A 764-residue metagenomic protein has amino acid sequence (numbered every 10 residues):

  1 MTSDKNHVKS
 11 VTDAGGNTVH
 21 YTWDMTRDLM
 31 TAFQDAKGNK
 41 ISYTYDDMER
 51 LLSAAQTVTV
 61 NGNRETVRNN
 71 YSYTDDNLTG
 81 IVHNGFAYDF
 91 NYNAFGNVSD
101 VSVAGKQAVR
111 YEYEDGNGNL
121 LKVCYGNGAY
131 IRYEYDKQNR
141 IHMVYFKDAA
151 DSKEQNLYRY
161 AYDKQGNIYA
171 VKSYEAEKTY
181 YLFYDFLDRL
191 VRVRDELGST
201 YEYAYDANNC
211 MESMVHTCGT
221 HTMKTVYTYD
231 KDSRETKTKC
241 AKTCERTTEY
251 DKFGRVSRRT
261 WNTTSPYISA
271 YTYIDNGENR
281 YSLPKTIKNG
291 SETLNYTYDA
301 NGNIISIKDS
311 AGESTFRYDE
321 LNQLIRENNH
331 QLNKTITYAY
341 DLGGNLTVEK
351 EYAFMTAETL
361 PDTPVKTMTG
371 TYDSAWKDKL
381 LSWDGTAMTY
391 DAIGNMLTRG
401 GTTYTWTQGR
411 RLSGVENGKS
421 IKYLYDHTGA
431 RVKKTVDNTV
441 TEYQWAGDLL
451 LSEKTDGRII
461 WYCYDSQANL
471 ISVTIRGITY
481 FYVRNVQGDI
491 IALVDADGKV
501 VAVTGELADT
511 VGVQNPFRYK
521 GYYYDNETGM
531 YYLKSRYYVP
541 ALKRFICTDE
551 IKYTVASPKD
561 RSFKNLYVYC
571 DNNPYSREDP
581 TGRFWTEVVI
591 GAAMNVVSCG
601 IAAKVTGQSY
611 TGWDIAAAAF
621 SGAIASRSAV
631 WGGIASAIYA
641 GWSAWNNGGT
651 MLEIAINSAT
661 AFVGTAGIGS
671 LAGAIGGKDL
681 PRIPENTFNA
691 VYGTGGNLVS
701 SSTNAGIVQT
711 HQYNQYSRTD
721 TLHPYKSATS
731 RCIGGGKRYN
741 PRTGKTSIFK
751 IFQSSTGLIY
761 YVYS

Functional and structural regions predicted by a protein language model:
M1, Y273, T369-Y372, I475-K534 (+3 more regions): A motif-centric feature for acidic-aromatic and gly/ser/thr-rich catalytic loops and repeats
M1-D13, N17-D35, N39-V103, Q107-Y125 (+20 more regions): Beta-strand elements of repeat-based all-beta scaffolds
Q56, T66, H216, V473 (+3 more regions): Short linear proline/tyrosine/threonine-rich motifs used for host-factor recruitment and membrane trafficking/assembly
E320, Q408, V486, V539-A541: A cytosolic small-molecule/anion-sensing beta-strand core signal
R431-K434, A492-L493, E506-A508, V539-I546 (+2 more regions): Short, low-complexity export/processing leader segments characterized by acidic and small residues
D549: Gly/Thr-rich phosphate-binding loop signature of adenosyl cofactor/nucleotide-binding cores
F584-V588, A593-R731, K745, S755-L758 (+1 more regions): Hydrophobic, membrane-inserting alpha-helical segments
